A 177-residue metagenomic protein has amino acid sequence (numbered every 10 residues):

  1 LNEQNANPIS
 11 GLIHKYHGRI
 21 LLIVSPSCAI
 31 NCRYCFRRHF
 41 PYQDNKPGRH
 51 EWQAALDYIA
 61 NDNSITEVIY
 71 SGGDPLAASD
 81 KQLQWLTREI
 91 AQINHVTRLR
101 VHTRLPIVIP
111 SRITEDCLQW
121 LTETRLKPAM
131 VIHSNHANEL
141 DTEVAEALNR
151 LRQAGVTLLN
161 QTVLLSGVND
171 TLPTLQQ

Functional and structural regions predicted by a protein language model:
L1-L21, H39: N-terminal [4Fe-4S]-dependent radical SAM core
Y16-G18, A29, S64: Short, well-ordered loop/turn elements at secondary-structure boundaries
I20, D74-P75: Conserved aromatic-histidine-acidic binding/catalytic patches
I23-R38: Local cysteine-cluster metal-coordination motifs and their immediate loop/turn environment, predominantly Fe-S cluster
C35-P47: Iron-sulfur (Fe-S) cluster-binding segments and ferredoxin-like electron-carrier domains, especially [2Fe-2S]
Q53-E67, L76-Q177: Conserved AdoMet/S-adenosylmethionine-binding subsite of the radical SAM
